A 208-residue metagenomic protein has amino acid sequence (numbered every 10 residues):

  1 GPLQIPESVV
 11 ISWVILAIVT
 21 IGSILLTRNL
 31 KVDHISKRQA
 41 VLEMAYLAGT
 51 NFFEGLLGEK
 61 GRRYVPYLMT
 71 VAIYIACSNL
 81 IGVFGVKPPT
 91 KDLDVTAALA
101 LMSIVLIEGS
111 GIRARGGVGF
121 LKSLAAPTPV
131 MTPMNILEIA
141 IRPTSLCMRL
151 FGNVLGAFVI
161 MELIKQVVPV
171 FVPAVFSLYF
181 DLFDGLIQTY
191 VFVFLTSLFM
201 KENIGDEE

Functional and structural regions predicted by a protein language model:
G1-E208: Selective transmembrane helix interface/packing segments
